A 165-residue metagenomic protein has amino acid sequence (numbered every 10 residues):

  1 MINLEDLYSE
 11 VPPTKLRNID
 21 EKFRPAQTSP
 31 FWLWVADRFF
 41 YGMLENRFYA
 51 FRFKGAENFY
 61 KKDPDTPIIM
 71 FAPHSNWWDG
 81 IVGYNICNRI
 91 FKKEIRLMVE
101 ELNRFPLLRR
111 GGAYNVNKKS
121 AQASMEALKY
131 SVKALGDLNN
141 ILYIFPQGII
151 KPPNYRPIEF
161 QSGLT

Functional and structural regions predicted by a protein language model:
I2-G55, P106-G111: A transmembrane-helix-recognition feature enriched in membrane-embedded lipid enzymes and envelope glyco-/phospholipid
A50-T165: Soluble catalytic domains of membrane acyltransferases
